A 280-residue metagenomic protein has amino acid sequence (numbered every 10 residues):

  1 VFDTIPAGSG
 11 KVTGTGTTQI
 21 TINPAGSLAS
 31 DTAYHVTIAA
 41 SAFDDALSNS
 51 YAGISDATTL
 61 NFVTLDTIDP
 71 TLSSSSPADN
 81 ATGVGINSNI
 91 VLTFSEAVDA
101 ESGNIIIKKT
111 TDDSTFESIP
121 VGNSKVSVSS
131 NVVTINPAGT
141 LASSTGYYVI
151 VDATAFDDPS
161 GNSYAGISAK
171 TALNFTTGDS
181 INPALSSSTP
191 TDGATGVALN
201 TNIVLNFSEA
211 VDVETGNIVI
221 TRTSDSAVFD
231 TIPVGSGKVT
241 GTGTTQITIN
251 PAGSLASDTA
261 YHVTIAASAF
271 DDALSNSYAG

Functional and structural regions predicted by a protein language model:
V1-I20, S130, A279-G280: Short intrinsically disordered, low-complexity coil segments enriched in acidic
V1-I5, L28-S30, A39-G83, N104 (+5 more regions): Acidic, Ser/Thr/Gly/Pro-rich low-complexity segments and short DxT(G/T)-type signature motifs
V1-V12, S41-D44, T58, I86-V126 (+3 more regions): Short, surface-exposed alpha-helix to beta-strand junction/turn motifs within ectodomains of secreted and cell-envelope
G14-I22, V128-I135, G241-I249: Aromatic sugar-binding surface patches on proteins that engage polysaccharides or sugar-phosphate polymers
T15, D31, G85-N87, S144 (+3 more regions): Solvent-exposed, conformationally flexible loop/turn segments
A25, S95-A97, A138, S208-A210 (+1 more regions): Acidic, Ser/Thr
Y34-I38, F94, T145-V151, F207 (+1 more regions): Short beta-strand segments enriched for Tyr within beta-sheet-rich domains, predominantly fibronectin type III
